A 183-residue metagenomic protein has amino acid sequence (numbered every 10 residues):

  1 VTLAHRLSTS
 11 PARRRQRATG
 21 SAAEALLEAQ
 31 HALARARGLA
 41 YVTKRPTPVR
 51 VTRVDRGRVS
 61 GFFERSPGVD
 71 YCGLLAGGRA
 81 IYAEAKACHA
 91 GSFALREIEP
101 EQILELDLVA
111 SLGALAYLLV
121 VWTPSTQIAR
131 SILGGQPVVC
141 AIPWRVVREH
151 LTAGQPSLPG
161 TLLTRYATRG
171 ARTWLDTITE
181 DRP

Functional and structural regions predicted by a protein language model:
V1-F63, P183: Acidic-basic catalytic patches of nuclease active cores, encompassing PD-(D/E)XK and other metal-cofactor nuclease
T2-R6, S10, L162-P183: Charged phosphate-binding loop/patch that engages nucleotide di/tri-phosphates or the phosphate backbone of nucleic
T43-R45, Y82-A85, L119-V120: Short, conserved beta-strand edge motifs with alternating hydrophobic and charged residues
R50-R53, H89-F93, S125-I128: Short, solvent-exposed loop/turn segments at secondary-structure junctions
V54-D55, G68, C72, A141-E149 (+2 more regions): Positively charged, polar, low-complexity stretches
D70-G73, G77-A90: Conserved catalytic cores of phosphodiester-cleaving nucleases, focusing on short active-site segments
C88-L112: Mg2+/Mn2+-dependent nuclease catalytic core
D107-V147: Nucleic-acid nuclease catalytic cores
